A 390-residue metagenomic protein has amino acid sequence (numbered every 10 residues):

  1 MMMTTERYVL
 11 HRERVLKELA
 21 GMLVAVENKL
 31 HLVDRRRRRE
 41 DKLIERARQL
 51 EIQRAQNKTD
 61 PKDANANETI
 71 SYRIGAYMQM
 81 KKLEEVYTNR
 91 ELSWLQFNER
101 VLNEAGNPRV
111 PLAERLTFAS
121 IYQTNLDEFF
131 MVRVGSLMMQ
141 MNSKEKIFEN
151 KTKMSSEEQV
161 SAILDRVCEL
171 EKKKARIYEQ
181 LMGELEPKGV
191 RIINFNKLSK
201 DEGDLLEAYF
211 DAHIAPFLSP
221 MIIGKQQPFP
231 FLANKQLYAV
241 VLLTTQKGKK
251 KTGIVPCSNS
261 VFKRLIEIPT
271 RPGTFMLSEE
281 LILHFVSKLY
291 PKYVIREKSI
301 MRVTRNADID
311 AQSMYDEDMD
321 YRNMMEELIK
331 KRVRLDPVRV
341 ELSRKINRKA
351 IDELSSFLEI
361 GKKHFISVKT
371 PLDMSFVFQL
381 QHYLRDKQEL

Functional and structural regions predicted by a protein language model:
M1-V9, G21-L30, D34-L43, R48-I52 (+1 more regions): Compositionally biased low-complexity segments, especially N-terminal hydrophobic helices that form the hydrophobic
N67-L390: N-terminal localization/anchoring segments of enzymes in phospholipid and broader phosphate metabolism
